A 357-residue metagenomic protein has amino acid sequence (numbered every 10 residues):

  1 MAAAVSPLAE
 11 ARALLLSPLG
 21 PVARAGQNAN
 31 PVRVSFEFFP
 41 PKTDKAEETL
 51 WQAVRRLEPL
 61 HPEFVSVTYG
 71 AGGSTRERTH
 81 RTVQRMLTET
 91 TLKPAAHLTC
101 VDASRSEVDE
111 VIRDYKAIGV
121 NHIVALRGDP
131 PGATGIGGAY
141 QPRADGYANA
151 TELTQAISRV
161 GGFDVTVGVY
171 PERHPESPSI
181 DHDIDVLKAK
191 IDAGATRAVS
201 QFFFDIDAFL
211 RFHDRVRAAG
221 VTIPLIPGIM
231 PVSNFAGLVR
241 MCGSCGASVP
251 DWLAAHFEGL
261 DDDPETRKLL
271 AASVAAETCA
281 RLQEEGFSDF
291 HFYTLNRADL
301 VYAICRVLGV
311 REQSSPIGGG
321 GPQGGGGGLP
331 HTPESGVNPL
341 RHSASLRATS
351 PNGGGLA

Functional and structural regions predicted by a protein language model:
M1-F36, T43, E48: N-terminal amphipathic alpha-helix/helix-capping segment at the start of soluble metabolic enzymes
A11-L16, A144-Y170, A218-A272, A276-T278 (+1 more regions): Active-site pocket-lining/capping segments in soluble small-molecule metabolic enzymes
R33-T49, P94-S106, D164-H182, G259-S273: Active-site mouth loops of central-metabolism enzymes
E37, V65, Y115, K190 (+3 more regions): Conserved, mostly hydrophobic/aromatic
F38-P41, T68-G72, H97-A103, L126-P130 (+5 more regions): Active-site beta-loop-alpha junctions enriched in small/polar residues
A46-E47, G73-R85, S104-E110, P130-I157 (+4 more regions): Active-site-adjacent beta->alpha loops and helix N-cap segments on the catalytic face of soluble alpha/beta enzymes
A53-T68: Catalytic domains of carbohydrate-active enzymes, especially glycoside hydrolases
G318-G321, G326, G353-G355: Glycine-biased, low-complexity coil/linker segments
